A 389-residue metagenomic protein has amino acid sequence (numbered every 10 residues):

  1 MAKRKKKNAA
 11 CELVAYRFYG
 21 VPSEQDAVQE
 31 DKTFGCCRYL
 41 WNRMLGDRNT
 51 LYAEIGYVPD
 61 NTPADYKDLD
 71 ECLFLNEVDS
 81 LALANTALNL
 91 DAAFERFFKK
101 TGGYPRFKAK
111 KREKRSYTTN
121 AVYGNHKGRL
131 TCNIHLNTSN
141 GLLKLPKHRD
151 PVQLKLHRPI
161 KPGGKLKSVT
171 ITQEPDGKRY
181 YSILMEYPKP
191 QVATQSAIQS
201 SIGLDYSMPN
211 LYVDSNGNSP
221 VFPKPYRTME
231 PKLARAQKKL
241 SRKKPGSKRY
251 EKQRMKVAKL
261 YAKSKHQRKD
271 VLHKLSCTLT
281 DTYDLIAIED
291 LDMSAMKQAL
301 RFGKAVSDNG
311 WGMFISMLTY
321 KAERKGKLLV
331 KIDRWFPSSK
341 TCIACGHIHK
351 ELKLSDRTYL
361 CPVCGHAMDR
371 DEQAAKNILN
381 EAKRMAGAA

Functional and structural regions predicted by a protein language model:
M1-A84: Gly/serine-rich nucleotide phosphate-binding loop at the start of the catalytic core of nucleotide/ADP-ribose-handling
K5-K6, V14-A15, V28, P162 (+1 more regions): Positively charged, helix-rich recognition surfaces that bind polyanionic ligands
Y16-G20, D150-R158, P220-F222: Generic detection of short hydrophobic beta-strand segments and adjacent strand-loop junctions
G35, N42, G46-N49, L88 (+5 more regions): Alpha-helical oligomerization interfaces characterized by heptad or quasi-heptad repeats on one helix face
M44, T86-F97, E372-A382: Stable alpha-helical structural segments in soluble proteins, enriched in small hydrophobic residues
L45-Y52, F94, F98-P105, Y187: Long, hydrophobic, amphipathic alpha-helical segments used as structural scaffolds
D60-P175: Acidic carboxylate diad motif detector
